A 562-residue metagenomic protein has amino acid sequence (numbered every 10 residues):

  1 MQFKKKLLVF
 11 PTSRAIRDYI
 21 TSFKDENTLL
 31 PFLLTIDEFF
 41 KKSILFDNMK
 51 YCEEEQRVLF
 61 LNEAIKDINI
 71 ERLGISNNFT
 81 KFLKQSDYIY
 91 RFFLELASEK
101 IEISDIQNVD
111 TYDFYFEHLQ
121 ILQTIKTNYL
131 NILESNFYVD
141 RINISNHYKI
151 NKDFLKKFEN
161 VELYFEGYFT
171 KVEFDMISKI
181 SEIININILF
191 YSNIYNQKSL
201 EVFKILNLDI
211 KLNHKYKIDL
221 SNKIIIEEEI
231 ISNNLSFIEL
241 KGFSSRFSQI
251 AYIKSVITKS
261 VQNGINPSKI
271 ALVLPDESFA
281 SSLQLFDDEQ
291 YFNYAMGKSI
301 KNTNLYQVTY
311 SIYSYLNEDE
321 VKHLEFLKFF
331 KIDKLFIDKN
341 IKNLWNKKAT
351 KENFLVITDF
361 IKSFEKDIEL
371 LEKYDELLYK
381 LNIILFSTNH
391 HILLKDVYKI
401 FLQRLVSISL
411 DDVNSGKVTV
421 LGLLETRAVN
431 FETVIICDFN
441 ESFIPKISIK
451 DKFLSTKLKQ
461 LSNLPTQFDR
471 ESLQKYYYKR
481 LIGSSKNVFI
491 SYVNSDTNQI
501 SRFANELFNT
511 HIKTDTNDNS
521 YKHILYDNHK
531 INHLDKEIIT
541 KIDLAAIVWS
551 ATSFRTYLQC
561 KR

Functional and structural regions predicted by a protein language model:
Q2, F10-Y19, F23-K156, K171: Basic/charged alpha-beta structural segments of nucleotide/phosphate-handling enzymes
Q2-T35, D47-K50, D219-R562: Anion-coordinating catalytic cores for phosphoryl-, nucleotidyl-, and glycosidic chemistry
I36-F39, L189-I194, C437: Short loop/turn segments at strand-loop or loop-helix junctions that form parts of catalytic or ligand-binding pockets
L45-K50, E54, I132, V139 (+8 more regions): Catalytic-core helical/loop segments in enzymes performing group transfer/polymerization on anionic/lipid-linked
S104-Q107, I125, S192, D438-E441 (+1 more regions): A short beta-strand motif that forms part of the nucleic acid-binding face of small beta-barrel RNA-binding folds
Q107-L206, G242, R427, E432-T433: Conserved helicase NTPase motor core
L208-I210: A short helix-turn-beta junction within AAA+ P-loop NTPase domains corresponding to the substrate/partner-engaging
